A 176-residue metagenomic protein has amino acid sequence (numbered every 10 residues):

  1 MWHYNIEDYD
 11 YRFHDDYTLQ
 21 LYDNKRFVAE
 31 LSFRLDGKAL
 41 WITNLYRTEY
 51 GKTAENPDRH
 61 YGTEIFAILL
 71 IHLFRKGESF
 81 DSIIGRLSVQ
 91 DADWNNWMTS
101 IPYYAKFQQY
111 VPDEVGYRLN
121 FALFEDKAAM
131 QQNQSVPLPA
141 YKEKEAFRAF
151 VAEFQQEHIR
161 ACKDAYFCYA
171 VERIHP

Functional and structural regions predicted by a protein language model:
M1-H3, E7-D8: Negatively charged, low-complexity tracts enriched in Asp/Glu with abundant Ser/Thr
H3, I42, N95-M98: Short linear interaction motif-like sites in intrinsically disordered regions of transcription factors
D10-D36, F74-R75, S79-P176: Terminal substrate-recognition subdomain of acyl/acetyltransferases
G37-E55, R86: Conserved acetyl-CoA binding element of GNAT-fold acetyltransferases
Y50-K52, I71, E114: Generic marker of "main functional regions" within proteins
A54-L73: Conserved acetyl-CoA-binding loop-helix of GNAT-fold acetyltransferases
